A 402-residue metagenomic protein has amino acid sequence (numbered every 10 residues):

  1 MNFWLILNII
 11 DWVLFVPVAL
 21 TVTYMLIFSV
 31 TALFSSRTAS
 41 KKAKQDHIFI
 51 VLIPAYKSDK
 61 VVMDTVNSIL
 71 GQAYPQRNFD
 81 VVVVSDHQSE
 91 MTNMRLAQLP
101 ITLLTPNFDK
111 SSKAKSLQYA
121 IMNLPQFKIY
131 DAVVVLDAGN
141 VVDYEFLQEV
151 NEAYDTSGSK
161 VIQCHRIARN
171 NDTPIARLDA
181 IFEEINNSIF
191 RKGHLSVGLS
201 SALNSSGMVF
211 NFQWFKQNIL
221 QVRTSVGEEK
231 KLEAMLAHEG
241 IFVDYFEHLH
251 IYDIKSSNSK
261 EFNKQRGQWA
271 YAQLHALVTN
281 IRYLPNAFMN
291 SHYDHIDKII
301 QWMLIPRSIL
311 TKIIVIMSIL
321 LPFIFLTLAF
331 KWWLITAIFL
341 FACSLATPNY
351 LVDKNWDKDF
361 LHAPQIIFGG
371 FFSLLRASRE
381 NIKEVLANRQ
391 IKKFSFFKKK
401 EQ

Functional and structural regions predicted by a protein language model:
M1-N67: N-proximal low-complexity "stem/linker" segments adjacent to membrane-targeting elements
I27-I48, R282-K298, L328-Q402: Juxtamembrane C-terminal module of membrane proteins
H47-I50, D80, K231: Cell-envelope/extracellular polymer assembly enzymes that use nucleotide-activated donors
N67-N78: Short, acidic, metal-binding catalytic loop of nucleotide-sugar glycosyltransferases
V82-N93, N107-K110, N140-V141: A conserved acidic beta->alpha catalytic loop
T105, K110-A120, L124-F127, Y144-E145 (+4 more regions): Long helical/loop segments within the catalytic core of UDP-sugar-dependent glycosyltransferases, especially the large
F127-V141: Short beta-strand-to-loop acidic/aromatic patch adjacent to the donor-nucleotide binding site
V226-L232: Acidic donor-binding loop at a coil-to-helix junction in glycosyltransferase catalytic cores that engages
